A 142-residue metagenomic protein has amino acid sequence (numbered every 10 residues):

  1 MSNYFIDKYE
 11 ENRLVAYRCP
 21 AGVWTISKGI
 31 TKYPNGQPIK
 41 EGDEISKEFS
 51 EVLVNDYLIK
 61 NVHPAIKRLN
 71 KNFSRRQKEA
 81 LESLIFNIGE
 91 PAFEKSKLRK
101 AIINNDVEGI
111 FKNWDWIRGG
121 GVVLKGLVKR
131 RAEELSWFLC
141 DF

Functional and structural regions predicted by a protein language model:
M1-V23, I30-I39, I45-I59, H63 (+2 more regions): Long, amphipathic alpha-helical surface segments
K71-N87: Charged, low-complexity intrinsically disordered segments
